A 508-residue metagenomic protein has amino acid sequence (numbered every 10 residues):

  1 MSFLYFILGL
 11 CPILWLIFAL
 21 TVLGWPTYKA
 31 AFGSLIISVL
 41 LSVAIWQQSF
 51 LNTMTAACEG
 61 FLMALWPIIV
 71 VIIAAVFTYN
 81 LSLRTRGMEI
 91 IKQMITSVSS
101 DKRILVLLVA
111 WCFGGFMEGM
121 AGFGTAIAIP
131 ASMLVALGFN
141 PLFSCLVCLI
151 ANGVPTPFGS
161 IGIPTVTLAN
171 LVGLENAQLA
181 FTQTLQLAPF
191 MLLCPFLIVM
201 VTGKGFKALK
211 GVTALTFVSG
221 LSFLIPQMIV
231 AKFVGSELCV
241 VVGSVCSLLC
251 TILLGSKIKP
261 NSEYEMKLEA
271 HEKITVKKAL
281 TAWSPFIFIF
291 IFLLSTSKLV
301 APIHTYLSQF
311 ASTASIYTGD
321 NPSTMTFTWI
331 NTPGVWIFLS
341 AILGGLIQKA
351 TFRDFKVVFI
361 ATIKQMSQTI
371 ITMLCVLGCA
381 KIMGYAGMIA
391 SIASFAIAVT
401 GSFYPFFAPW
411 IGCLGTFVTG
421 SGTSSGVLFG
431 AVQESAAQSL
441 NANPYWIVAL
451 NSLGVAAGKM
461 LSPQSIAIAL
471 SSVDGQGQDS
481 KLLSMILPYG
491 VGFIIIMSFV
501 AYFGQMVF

Functional and structural regions predicted by a protein language model:
M1-C11, A64-I68, A121-A126, Q178-L193 (+3 more regions): Structural signature of hydrophobic alpha-helical transmembrane segments
L4-F6, L16-N52, A74-T85, T251-N261 (+3 more regions): Structural signal for alpha-helical transmembrane segments and their membrane-water exit/capping regions in multi-pass
L83-C112, F116, A396, A437 (+1 more regions): Membrane-embedded helical hairpins/re-entrant loop segments and their flanking transmembrane helices within multi-pass
D101-S132, A136, T156, I370-M383 (+1 more regions): Hydrophobic alpha-helical transmembrane segments of multi-pass integral membrane proteins, predominantly secondary
R103-G115, P141-V154, E175-P195, T372-C375 (+2 more regions): Alpha-helical transmembrane segments of multi-pass membrane proteins
T125-V135, L149, G162-G173, V201 (+4 more regions): Re-entrant/interfacial helical elements at transmembrane boundaries that shape and gate the permeation pathway
P157, I161-K267, L453-F508: Juxtamembrane and boundary regions of transmembrane helices in multi-pass small-molecule transporters and channels
G243, M266-G412: Transmembrane helical segments that form the transport core of multi-pass membrane transport proteins
